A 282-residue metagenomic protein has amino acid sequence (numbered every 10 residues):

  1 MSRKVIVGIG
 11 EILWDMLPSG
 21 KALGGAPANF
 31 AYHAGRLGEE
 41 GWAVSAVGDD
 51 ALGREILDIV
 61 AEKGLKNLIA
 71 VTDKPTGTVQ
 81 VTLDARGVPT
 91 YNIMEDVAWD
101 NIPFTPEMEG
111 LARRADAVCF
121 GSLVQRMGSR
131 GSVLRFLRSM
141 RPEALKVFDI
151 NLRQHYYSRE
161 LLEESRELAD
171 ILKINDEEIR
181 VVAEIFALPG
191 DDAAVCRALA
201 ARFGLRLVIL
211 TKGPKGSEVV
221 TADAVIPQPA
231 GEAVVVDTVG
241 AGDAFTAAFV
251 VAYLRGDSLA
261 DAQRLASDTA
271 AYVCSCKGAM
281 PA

Functional and structural regions predicted by a protein language model:
M1-V5, G190-A282: Conserved phosphate-binding/catalytic region of the ribokinase-like
S2-V7, I59-A61, L65-I69, A85-I226: Ribokinase/PfkB-type carbohydrate-kinase core domain
V5-I6, M16-V88, E95-W99, P106: Substrate-binding N-lobe of the ribokinase-like
E11, S45-D49, N151: Cofactor-binding loop segments of dinucleotide-utilizing enzymes, especially the Rossmann-like FAD- and NAD(P)+-binding
L13-M16, R153, E178-R180, A233-V234: A short, flexible beta-alpha/helix-coil linker loop
M16, L37, K63, E143 (+7 more regions): Change "in soluble alpha/beta enzymes" to "in soluble alpha/beta proteins
A34, N175, G242: Short, conserved phosphate/pyrophosphate- and ester-handling motifs at nucleotide-, phospho-/glycolipid
G77, A98, S122-Q125, A270 (+1 more regions): Glycine-rich phosphate/pyrophosphate-binding beta-alpha loops
